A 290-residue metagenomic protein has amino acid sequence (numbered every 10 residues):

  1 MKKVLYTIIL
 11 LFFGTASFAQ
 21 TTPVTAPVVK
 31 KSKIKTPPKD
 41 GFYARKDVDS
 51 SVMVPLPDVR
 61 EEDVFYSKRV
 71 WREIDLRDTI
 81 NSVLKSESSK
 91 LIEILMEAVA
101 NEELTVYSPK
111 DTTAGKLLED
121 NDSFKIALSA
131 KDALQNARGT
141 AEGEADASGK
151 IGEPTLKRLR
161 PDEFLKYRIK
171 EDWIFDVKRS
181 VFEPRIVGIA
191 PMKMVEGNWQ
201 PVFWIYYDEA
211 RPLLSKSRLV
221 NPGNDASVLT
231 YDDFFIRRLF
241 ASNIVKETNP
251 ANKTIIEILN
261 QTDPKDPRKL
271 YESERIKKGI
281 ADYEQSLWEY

Functional and structural regions predicted by a protein language model:
M1-V28: Bacterial Sec-dependent N-terminal signal peptides
T21-V177, Y207-Y290: A domain-level signal for the mature, folded cores of soluble proteins
Y167, V187, F203: A broad, low-specificity signal marking well-ordered, structured residues that form hydrophobic/aromatic
V181, I186-W199: Extended serine/threonine-enriched, polar tracts that run as long, contiguous segments within proteins
E196-R211: Short linear, low-complexity motifs centered on an aromatic residue
